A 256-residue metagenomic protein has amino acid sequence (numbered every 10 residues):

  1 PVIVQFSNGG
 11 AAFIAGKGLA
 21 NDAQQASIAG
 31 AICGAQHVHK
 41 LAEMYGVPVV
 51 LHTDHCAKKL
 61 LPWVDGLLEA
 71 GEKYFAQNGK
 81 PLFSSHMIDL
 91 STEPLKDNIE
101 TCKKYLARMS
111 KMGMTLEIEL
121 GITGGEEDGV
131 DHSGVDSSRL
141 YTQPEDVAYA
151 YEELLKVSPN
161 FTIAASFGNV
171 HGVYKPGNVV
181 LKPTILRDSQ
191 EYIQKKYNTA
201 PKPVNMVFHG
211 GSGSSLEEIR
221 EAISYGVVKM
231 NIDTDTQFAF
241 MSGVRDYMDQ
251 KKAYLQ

Functional and structural regions predicted by a protein language model:
P1-V2, N8-G46, A57-K202, L216-E221 (+1 more regions): Alpha/beta enzyme core
L51-A57, V204-S214: Glycine-rich beta-to-alpha transition loops that act as phosphate-gripper elements at the mouths of alpha/beta enzyme
G168-G172, M206-G211, K229: A short beta-alpha structural unit
G211-Y247: Active-site/pore-lining binding-face segments in mid-to-C-terminal subdomains
D249-Q256: Extended, intrinsically disordered, low-complexity segments
